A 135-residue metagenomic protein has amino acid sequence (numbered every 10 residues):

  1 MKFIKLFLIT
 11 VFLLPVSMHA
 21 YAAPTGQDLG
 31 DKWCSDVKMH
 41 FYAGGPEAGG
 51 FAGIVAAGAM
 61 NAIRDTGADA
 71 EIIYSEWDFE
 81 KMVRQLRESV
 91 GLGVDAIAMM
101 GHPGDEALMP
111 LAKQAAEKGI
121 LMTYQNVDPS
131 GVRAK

Functional and structural regions predicted by a protein language model:
K2-K5, A20-K135: A residue-level marker of the well-folded mature domains of exported/periplasmic proteins
F7-V16: Bacterial N-terminal signal peptides
